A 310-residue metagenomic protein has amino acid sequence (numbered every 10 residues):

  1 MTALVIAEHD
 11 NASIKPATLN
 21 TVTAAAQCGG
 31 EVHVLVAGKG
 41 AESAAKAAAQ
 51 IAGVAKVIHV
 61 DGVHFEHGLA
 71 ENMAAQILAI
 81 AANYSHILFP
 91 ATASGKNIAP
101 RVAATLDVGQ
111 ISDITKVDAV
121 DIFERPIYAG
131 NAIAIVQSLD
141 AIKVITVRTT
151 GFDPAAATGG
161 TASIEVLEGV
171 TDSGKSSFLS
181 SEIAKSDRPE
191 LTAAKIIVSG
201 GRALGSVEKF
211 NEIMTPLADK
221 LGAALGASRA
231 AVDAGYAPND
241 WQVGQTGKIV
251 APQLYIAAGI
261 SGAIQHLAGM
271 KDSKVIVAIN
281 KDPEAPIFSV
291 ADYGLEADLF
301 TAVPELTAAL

Functional and structural regions predicted by a protein language model:
M1-L310: N-terminal glycine-rich FAD/FM-binding segment characteristic of electron-transfer flavoproteins
